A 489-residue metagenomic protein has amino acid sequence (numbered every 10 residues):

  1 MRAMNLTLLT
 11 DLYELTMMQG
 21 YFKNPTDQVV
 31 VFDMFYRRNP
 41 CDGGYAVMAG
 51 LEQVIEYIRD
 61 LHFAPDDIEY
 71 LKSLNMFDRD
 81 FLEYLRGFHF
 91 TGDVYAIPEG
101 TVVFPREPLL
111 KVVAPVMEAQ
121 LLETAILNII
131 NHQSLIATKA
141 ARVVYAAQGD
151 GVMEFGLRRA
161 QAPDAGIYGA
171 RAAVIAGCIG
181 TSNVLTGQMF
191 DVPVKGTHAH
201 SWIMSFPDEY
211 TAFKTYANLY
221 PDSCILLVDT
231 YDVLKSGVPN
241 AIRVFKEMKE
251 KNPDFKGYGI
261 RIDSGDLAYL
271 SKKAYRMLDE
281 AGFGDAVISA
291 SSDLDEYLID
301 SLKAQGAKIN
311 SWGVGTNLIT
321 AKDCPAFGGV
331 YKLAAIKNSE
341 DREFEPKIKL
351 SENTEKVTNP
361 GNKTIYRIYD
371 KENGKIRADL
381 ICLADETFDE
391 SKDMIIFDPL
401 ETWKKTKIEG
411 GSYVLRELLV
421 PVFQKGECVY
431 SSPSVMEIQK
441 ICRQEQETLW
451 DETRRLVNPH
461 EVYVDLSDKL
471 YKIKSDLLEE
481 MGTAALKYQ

Functional and structural regions predicted by a protein language model:
M1-Q28, F32, C41-G43, A281 (+2 more regions): Gly/Ser/Thr/Ala-enriched C-terminal appendages of enzymes
M1-V29, R38-P40, M76-F77, L82-T91 (+6 more regions): Buried, small/hydrophobic-residue-enriched core segments of structured protein domains
T26, V30-R86: N-terminal, Lys/Arg-enriched amphipathic/low-complexity engagement segments that precede the first folded domain
E56-L61, A96-E99, V103: An N-terminal, globular interaction/scaffold subdomain
I58, L122, I126-I130, C442 (+1 more regions): Short amphipathic C-terminal alpha-helix that caps PH/PH-like domains
E69-Y70, T138-R142, G156, R454-E461: Short coil/turn segments at secondary-structure boundaries
V94-G100, Y413-L418: Short acidic, Pro/Gly- and aromatic-enriched capping/linker segments at domain boundaries
K195, I260, I288, N310-W312: Hydrophobic residues within beta-strands of alpha/beta enzymes
